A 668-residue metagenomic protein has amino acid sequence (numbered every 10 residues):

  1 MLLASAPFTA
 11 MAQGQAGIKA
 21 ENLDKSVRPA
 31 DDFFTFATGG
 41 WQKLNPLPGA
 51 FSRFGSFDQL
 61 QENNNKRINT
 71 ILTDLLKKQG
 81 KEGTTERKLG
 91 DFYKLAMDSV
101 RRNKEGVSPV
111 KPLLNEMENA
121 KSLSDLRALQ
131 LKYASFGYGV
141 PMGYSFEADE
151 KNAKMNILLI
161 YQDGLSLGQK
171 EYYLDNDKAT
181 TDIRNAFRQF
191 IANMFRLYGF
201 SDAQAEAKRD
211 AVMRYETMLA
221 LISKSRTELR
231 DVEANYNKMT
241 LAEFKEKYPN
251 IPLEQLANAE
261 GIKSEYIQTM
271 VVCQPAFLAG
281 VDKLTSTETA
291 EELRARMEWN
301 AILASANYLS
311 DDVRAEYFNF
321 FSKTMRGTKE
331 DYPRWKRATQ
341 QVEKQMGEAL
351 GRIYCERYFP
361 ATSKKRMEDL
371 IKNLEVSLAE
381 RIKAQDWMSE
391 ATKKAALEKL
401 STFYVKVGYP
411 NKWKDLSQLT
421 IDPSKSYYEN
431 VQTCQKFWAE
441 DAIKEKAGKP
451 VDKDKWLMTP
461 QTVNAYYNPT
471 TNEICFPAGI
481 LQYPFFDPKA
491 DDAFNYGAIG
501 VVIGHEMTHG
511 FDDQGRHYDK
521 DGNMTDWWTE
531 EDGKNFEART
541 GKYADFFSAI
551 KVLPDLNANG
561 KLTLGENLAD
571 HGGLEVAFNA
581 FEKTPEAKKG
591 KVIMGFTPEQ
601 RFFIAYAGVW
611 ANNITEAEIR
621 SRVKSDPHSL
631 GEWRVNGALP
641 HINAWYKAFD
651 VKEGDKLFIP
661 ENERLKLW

Functional and structural regions predicted by a protein language model:
M1-G14: Bacterial Sec-dependent N-terminal signal peptides
Q13-E21: Short, Gly/Pro- and small/polar-rich lid/capping loops
N22-K43, D177-R196, L564, D570-V576: Hydrophobic/aromatic-rich, well-ordered segments within soluble, folded domains that form packed cores
R28-D31, F36-V100, K104: Active-site-surrounding "flap" and adjacent substrate/cofactor-binding loops of secreted or lumenal enzymes, prototyped
W41-N45, L167-G168, P484: Short, solvent-exposed loop/turn elements at domain surfaces
A50-L72, A205-I222, N495-V501, E599-F603: Short secondary-structure subsegments characteristic of cysteine-rich extracellular domains
Q61, K247-N250, V271-P275, E343-G347 (+1 more regions): Intrinsically disordered, low-complexity linker/terminal regions across diverse proteins
L75-E368, N373: Noncatalytic, helix-rich "gating/capping" subdomain that lines the substrate-entry/channel surface of large enzyme
